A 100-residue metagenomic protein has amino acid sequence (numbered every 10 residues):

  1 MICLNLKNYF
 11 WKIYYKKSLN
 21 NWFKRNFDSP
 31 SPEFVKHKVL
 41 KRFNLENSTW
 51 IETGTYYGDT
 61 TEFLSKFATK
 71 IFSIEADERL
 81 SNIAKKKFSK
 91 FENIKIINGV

Functional and structural regions predicted by a protein language model:
M1-V100: A short alpha-helical cap/connector motif
